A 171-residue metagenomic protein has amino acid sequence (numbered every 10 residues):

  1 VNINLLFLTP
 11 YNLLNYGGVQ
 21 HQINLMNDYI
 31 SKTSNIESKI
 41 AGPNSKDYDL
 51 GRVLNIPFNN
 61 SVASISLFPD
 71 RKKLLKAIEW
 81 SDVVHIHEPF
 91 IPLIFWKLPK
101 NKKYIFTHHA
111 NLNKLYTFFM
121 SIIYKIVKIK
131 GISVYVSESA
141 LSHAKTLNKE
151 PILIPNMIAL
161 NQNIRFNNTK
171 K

Functional and structural regions predicted by a protein language model:
N2, F7-L67: N-terminal strand-loop element at the rim of the active site of nucleotide-sugar-dependent glycosyltransferases
N4-L8, F166-K171: Conserved donor-binding/catalytic core segment of Leloir-type glycosyltransferases
N44, S139, M157, N168: Carbohydrate-associated surface elements
A77-E79, P99, I126-K128: A short, aliphatic-rich alpha-helical micro-motif
D82-V83: Structural motif
I86-P92, H108-N111: Short His-centered aromatic/hydrophobic patch
F90-I91, S139-L141: Alpha-helix capping/helix-boundary segments
N111-A140, T146-L147: Membrane-proximal helix-turn-helix segments that form the acceptor-binding/catalytic region of lipid-linked
